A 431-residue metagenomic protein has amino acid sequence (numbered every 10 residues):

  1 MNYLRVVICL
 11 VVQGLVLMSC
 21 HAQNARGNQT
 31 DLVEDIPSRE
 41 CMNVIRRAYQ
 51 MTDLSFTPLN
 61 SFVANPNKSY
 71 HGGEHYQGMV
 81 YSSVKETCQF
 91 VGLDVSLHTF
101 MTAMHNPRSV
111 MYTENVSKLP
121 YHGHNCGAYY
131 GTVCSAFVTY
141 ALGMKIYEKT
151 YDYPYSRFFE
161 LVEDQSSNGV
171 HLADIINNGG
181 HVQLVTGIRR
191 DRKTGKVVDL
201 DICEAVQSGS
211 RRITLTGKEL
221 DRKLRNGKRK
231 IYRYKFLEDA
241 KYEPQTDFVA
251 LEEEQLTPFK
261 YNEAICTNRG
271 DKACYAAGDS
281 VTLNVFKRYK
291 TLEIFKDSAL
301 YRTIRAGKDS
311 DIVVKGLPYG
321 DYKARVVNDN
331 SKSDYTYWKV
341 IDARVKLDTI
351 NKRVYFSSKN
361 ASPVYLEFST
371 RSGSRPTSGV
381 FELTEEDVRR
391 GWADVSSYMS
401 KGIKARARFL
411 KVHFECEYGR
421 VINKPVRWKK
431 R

Functional and structural regions predicted by a protein language model:
R26-S135: N-terminal capping segments
H105-L172: Catalytic cysteine-centered active-site loop
M144-I213: ...with weaker cross-activation on analogous glycine-rich loops/strands in unrelated enzymes
T214-A264: Low-complexity, Gly/Ser/Thr/Pro-rich intrinsically disordered linker/tail segments
T246-D279, Y337-K352: Short, compositionally biased P/S/T/A/G/V-rich stretches that sit at domain boundaries
D279-K287, K352-N360: Aromatic/hydrophobic beta-strand junction motif of beta-rich domains
V314-D321, W392-F409: Surface-exposed, short loops/turns at beta-strand junctions within beta-sandwich domains
S331-I341, G419-R431: Edge beta-strands of extracellular beta-sandwich domains
